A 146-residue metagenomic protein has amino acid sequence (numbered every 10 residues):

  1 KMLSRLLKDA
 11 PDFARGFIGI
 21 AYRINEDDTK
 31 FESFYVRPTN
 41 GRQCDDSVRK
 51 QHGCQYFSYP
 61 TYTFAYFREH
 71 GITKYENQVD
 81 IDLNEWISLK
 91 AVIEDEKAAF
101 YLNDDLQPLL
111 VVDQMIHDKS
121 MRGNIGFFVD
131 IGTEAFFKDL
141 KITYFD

Functional and structural regions predicted by a protein language model:
K1-F64: Secretory/extracellular carbohydrate-interaction modules and structurally similar beta-sandwich "look-alikes"
F13, D82-N84, I93, S120 (+1 more regions): Surface-exposed coil/turn segments at beta-strand junctions on protein surfaces, enriched
G19-A21, A99-Y101, K141: Beta-strand signatures of extracellular beta-sandwich domains
F64-S88: Short, aromatic/His-centered strand-loop micro-motif at the edge of beta-sheets
N84-L102: Short tryptophan-centered beta-strand motifs in secreted/extracellular beta-sheet-rich domains of glycan-recognition
A91, K138-I142: Extracellular beta-strand elements of beta-rich domains used for carbohydrate recognition/degradation or cell-matrix
N103-R122: Short, solvent-exposed beta-strand-to-loop segments that form ligand-recognition rims of beta-rich domains
V129-D139: Extracellular carbohydrate recognition
